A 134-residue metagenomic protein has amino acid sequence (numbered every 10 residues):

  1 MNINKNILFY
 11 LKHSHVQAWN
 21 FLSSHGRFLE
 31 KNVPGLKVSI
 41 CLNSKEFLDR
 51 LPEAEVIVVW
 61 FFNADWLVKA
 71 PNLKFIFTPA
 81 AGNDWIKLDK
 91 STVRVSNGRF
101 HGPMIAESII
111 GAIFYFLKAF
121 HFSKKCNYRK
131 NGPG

Functional and structural regions predicted by a protein language model:
M1-A54: N-terminal glycine-/charge-rich "phosphate-binding" loop or analogous flexible N-terminal tail
E55-Y128: Phosphate/diphosphate ligand-binding glycine-rich loop within oxidoreductases
K130-G134: A short, basic/flexible loop-to-alpha-helix module at the beginning of a structural domain
